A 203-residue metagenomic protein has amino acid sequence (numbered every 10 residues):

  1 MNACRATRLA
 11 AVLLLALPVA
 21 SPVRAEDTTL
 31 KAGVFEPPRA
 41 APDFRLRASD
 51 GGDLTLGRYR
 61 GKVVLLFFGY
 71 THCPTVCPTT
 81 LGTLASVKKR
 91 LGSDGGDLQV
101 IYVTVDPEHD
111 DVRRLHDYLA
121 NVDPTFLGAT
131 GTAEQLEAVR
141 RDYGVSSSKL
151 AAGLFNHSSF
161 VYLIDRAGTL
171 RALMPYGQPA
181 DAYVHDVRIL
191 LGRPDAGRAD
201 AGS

Functional and structural regions predicted by a protein language model:
M1-A10: Bacterial N-terminal signal peptides that target proteins for export
A10-P18: Bacterial N-terminal signal peptides
V23-D43: N-proximal helix/coil linker or "cap" segments that precede and/or mark the start of modular domains
A41-P42, V64, S158-F160: Short loop/turn microsegments at loop-to-beta-strand junctions
F44-V64: A short beta-strand-turn-helix
G57-T80, L84: Short active-site neighborhood of thiol/selenol oxidoreductases, capturing the structured segment around
T79-V139: Structural microenvironment flanking redox-active thiols in thiol-disulfide oxidoreductases
E134-D186: Thiol/disulfide oxidoreductase modules built on the thioredoxin-like
